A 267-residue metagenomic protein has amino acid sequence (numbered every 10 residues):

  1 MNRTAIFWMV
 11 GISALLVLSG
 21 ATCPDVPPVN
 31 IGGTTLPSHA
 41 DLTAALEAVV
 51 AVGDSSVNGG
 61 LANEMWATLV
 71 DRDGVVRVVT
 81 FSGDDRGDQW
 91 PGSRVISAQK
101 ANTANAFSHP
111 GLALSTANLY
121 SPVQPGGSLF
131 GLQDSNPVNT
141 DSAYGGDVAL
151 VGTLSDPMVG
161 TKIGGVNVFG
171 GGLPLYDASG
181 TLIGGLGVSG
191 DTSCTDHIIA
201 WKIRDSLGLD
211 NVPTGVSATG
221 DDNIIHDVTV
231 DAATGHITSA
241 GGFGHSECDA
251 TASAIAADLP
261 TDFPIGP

Functional and structural regions predicted by a protein language model:
M1-M9: Bacterial N-terminal signal peptides that target proteins for export
M9-S19: Bacterial N-terminal signal peptides
L18-P27: Bacterial Sec-dependent signal peptides at the C-terminal "C-region" and cleavage site
V26-P267: Flexible, solvent-exposed loop/hinge segments and secondary-structure transition points
